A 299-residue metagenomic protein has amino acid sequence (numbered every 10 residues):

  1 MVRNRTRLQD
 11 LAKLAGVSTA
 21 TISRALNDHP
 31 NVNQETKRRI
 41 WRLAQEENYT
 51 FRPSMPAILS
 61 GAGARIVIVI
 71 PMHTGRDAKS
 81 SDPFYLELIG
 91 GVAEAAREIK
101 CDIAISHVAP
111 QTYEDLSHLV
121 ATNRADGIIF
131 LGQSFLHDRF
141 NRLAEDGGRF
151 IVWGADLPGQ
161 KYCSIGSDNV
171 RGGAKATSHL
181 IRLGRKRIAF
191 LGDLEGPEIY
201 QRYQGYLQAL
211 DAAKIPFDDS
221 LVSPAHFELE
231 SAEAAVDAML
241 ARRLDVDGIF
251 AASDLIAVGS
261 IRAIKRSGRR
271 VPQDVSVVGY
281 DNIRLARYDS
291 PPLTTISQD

Functional and structural regions predicted by a protein language model:
M1-R3, K13-L14, E46-E47, P53 (+3 more regions): Bacterial carbohydrate/catabolite-sensing allosteric modules
V2-Q9, Q45-S81: N-terminal helix-turn-helix/winged-helix DNA-binding helices and compositionally similar short basic alpha-helical
L11-A12, I22: Short alpha-helical "recognition helix" segments of helix-turn-helix
S18, S23, D28-H29, N33: Short coil turns linking two alpha-helices in DNA-binding domains
T21, T36-R39, S54: Residues in the helix-turn-helix
V69-P71, L131, F190-L191, F250: Short hydrophobic segments within beta-strands
E94-L131: Central regulatory/effector-binding core of bacterial HTH transcription factors
F130-R139, A155-Y162: Acidic, Gly/Pro-rich loop/turn segments at junctions of secondary structure
